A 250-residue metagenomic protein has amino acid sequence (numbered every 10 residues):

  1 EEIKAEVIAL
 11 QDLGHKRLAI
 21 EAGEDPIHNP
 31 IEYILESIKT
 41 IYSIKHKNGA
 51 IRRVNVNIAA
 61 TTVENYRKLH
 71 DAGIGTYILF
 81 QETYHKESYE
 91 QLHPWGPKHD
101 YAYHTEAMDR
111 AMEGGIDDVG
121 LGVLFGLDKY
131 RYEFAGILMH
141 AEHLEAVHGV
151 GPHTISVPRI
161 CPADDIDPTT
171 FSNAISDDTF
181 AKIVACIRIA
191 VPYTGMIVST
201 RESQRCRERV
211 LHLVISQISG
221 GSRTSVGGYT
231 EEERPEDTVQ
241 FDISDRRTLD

Functional and structural regions predicted by a protein language model:
E2, N29-Y33, W95-Y103, K129-G136 (+2 more regions): Alpha-helix N-cap and loop-to-helix initiation/capping positions
E2-I3, L10-A111, D117-G120, F125 (+1 more regions): Core AdoMet radical
I3-E6, Y33-I41, N65, Y103-M108 (+6 more regions): A general structural detector for well-ordered alpha-helical segments in enzyme core domains, enriched
A5, Q11, H46-N48, A146-D250: Auxiliary Fe-S-binding modules of radical SAM enzymes
I27-H28, V63-E64, K86-E87, L127-Y130 (+3 more regions): Flexible loop/turn segments at secondary-structure boundaries
P30-Y33, R67-K68, Y89-H93, R131-F134 (+2 more regions): Short secondary-structure transition/capping segments
I34-I38, Y42, R53, H140 (+2 more regions): Amphipathic, soluble alpha/beta structural segments
T61-D71, D117, D128-H143, S203-L213: Catalytic cores of alpha/beta
